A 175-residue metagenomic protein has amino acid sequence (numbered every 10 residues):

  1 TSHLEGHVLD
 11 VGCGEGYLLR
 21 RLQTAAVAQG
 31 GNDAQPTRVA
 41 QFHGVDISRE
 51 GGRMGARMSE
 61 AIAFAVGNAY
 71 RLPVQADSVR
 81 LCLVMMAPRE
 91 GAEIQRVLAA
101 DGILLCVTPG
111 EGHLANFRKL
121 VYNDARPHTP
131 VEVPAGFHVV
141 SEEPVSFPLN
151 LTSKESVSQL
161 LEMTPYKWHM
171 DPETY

Functional and structural regions predicted by a protein language model:
G6-D10, E15-R71: Class I SAM-dependent methyltransferase SAM/SAH-binding core
R21, E93-V97: A short acidic, amphipathic alpha-helical/loop segment
Y70-L81: A short acidic, Gly/Pro-enriched loop at the edge of an enzyme's catalytic core that lines a small-molecule cofactor
V79-E93, T108-G110: A short SAM/SAH-binding and catalytic strip from SAM-dependent methyltransferases
D101-P109: Conserved beta-strand signature within the Rossmann-like core of class I S-adenosyl-L-methionine
P109-L114, L120-D124, S146-L149: Short "lid" loop at the C-terminus of a central beta-strand within the Rossmann-like core of SAM-dependent
D124-M170: Substrate-binding/catalytic lobe of Class I Rossmann-like enzymes that use SAM or dcSAM, i.e., the mid-to-C-terminal
